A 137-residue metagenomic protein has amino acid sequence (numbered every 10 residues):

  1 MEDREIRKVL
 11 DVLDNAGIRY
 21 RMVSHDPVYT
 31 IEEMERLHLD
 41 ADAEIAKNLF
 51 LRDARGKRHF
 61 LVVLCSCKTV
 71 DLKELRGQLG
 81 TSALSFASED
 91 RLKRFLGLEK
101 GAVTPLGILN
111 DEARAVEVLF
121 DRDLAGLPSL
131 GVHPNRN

Functional and structural regions predicted by a protein language model:
M1-N137: Extended, low-hydrophobicity, polar/charged segments
